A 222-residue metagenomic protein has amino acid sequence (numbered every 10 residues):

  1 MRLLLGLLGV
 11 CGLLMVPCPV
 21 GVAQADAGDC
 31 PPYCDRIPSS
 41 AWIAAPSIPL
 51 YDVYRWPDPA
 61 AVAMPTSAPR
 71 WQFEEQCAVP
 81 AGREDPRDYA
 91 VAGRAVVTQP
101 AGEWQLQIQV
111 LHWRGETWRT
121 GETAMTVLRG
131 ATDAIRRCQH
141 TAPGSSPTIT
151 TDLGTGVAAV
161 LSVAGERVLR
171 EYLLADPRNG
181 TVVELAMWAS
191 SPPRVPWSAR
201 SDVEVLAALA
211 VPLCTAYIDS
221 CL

Functional and structural regions predicted by a protein language model:
M1-A25: Secretory targeting and sorting signals
Q24, G28, R70-W71, T132 (+2 more regions): Processing junctions and N-termini across compartments
Q24-A95, L222: N-terminal "mature-domain start" segment
P57, V62, A68, Q72 (+1 more regions): Short Gly/Thr-rich strand-loop-strand
Y89-E122: A short acidic-to-branched-hydrophobic micro-motif
T120-V127, A131, D202-V205: Stable alpha-helical elements in mature extracytoplasmic
A142-L222: A short, solvent-exposed beta-edge/loop patch
